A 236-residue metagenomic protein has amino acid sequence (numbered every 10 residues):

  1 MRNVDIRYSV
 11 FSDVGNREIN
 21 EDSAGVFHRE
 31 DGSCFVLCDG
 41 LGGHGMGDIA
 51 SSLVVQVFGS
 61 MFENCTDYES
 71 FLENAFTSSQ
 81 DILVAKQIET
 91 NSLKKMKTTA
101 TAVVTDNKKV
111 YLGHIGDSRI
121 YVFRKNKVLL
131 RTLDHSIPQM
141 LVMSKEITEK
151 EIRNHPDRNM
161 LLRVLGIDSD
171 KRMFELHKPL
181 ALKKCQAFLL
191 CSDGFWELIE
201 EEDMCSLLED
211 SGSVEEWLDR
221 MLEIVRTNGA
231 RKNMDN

Functional and structural regions predicted by a protein language model:
M1-D235: PP2C/PPM-type serine/threonine phosphatase catalytic domain
